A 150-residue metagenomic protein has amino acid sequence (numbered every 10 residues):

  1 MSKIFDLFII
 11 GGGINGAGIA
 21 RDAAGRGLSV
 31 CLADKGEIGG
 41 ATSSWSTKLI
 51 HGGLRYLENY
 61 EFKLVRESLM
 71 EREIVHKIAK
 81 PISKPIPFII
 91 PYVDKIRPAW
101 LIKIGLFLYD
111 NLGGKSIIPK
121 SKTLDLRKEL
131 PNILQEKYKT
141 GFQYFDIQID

Functional and structural regions predicted by a protein language model:
M1-N15, C31: Beta1/beta-strand and adjacent pyrophosphate-binding region of the FAD-binding site in flavoprotein oxidoreductases
F8, G36, Q148: Anionic group-transfer/hydrolysis microenvironments
N15, W45-L49: Catalytic-loop motifs flanking and including active-site residues across diverse enzymes
D22-R26, Y56-N59: Active-site catalytic microenvironments for nucleophilic, acid-base chemistry
A24-W45: Glycine-rich FAD pyrophosphate-binding loop
K48-L130: Dinucleotide-binding Rossmann-like beta1-alpha1 core, especially the glycine-rich loop that anchors the ADP
K128-D150: Helix-loop-beta segment of a Rossmann-like dinucleotide-binding subdomain
